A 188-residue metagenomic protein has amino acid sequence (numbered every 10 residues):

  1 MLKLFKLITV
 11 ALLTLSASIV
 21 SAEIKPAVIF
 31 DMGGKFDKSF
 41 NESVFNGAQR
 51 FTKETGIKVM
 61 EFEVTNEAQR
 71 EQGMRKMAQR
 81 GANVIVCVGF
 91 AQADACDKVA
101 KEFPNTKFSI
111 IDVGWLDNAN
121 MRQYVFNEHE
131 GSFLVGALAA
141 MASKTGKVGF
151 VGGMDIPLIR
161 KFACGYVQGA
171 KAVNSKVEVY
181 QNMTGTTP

Functional and structural regions predicted by a protein language model:
M1-T9: Bacterial N-terminal signal peptides that target proteins for export
S18-E23: Sec/Tat signal peptide C-region and signal peptidase I cleavage site
P26-E54, M60-R70, F90, D155-K161: Extracytoplasmic "Venus flytrap"
A48, L134-Q181: An alpha-beta-alpha
E54-E63, N174-P188: Short beta-strand elements in bilobed, periplasmic/extracellular small-molecule ligand-binding domains
A68-G81: Short, well-structured alpha-helical segments in soluble
A82-G89, S109-I111: Periplasmic-binding protein-like
K101-F126: Flexible loop/hinge segments that line or gate small-molecule binding clefts
